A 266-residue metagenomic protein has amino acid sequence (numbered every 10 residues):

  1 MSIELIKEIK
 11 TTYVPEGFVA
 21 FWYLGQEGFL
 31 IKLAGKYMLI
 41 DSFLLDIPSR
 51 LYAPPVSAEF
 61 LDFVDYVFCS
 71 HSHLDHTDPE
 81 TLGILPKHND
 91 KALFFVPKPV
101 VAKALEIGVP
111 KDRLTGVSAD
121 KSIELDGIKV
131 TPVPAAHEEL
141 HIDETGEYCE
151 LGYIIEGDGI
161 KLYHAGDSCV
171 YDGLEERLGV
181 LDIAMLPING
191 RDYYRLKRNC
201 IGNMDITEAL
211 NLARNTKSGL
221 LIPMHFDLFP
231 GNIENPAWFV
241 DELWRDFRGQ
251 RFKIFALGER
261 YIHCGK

Functional and structural regions predicted by a protein language model:
S2-E16, V96-G159, E242-G265: Metallo-beta-lactamase
E8-T11, L30-S72, P79-K87, L140 (+1 more regions): Pre-active-site segment of Zn-dependent metallo-hydrolases
F18-A20, N89-F94, G159-L162: Short active-site oxyanion
V19-Y23, D46-P54, H76, H164-S168 (+1 more regions): Short gly/ser/thr-rich secondary-structure transition/capping motifs
A20, L30, K36-Y37, K129 (+2 more regions): Residues that mark the start of a beta-strand
L39-F43, F63-T77, F95-P97, L162-S168 (+3 more regions): Active-site neighborhood of phospho(di)ester-bond hydrolases with catalytic His/Asp-centered motifs
P55-I123: Active-site HxH/HxHxD metal-binding segment of metal-dependent hydrolases
L93-F95, P99-A102, V170-E259: Cap/insert and terminal regions of metallo-dependent hydrolase folds
